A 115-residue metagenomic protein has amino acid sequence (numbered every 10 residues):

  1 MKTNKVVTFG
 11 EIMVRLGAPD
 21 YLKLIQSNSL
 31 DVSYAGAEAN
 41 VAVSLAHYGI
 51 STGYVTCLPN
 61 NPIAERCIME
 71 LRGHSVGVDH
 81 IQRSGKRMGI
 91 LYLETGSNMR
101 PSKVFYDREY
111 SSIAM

Functional and structural regions predicted by a protein language model:
M1-V76, M99: Glycine-rich phosphate/adenosyl-contacting loop at the front of the ribokinase-like
V55-M115: Conserved N-terminal subdomain of the carbohydrate kinase-like
